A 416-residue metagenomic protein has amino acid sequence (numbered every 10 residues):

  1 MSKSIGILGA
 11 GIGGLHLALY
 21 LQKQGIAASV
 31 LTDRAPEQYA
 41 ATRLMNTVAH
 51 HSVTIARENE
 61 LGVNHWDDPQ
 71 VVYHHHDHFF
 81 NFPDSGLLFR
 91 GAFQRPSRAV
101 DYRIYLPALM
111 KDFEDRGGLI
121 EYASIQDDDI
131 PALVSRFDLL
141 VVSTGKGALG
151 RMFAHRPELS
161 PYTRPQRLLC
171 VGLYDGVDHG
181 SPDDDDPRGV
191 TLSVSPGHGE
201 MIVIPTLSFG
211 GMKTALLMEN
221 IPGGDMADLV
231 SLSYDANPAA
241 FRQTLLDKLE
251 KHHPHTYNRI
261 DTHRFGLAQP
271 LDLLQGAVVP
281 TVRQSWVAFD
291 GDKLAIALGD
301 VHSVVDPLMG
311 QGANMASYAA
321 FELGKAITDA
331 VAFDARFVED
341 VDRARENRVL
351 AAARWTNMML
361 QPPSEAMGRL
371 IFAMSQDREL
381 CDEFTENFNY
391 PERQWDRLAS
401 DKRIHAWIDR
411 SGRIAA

Functional and structural regions predicted by a protein language model:
M1-G13: Beta1/beta-strand and adjacent pyrophosphate-binding region of the FAD-binding site in flavoprotein oxidoreductases
I7, Q275-W355: Conserved mid-domain beta->alpha element of the FAD-binding
L8-A10, L19-R43: Glycine-rich FAD pyrophosphate-binding loop
R34-F80: N-terminal FAD cofactor-binding segment of flavoenzymes
M45-H50, A92-A108, S143, L149-G150 (+1 more regions): Short beta-strand to alpha-helix junction loop
F153-T191: Central beta-strand plus flanking loop segment that forms part of the substrate or channel wall within the catalytic
V194-L273: Conserved FAD/dinucleotide-binding core of flavoprotein oxidoreductases
P270, M309-G310, K325-A416: C-terminal helical "tail/cap" subdomain of flavin- and related membrane-associated enzymes
